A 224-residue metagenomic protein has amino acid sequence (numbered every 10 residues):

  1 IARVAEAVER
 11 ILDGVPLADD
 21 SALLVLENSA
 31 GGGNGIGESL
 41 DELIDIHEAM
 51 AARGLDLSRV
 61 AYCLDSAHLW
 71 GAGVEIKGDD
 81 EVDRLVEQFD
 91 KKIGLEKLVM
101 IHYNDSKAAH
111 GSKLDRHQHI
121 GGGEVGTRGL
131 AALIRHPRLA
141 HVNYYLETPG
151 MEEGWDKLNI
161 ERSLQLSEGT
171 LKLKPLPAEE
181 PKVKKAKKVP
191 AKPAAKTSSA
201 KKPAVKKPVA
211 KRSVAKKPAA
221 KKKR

Functional and structural regions predicted by a protein language model:
I1-A61: Active-site acidic/histidine proton-transfer and metal-coordination neighborhood in alpha/beta enzyme cores
I44-R224: Histidine-acidic metal/acid-base catalytic patches
